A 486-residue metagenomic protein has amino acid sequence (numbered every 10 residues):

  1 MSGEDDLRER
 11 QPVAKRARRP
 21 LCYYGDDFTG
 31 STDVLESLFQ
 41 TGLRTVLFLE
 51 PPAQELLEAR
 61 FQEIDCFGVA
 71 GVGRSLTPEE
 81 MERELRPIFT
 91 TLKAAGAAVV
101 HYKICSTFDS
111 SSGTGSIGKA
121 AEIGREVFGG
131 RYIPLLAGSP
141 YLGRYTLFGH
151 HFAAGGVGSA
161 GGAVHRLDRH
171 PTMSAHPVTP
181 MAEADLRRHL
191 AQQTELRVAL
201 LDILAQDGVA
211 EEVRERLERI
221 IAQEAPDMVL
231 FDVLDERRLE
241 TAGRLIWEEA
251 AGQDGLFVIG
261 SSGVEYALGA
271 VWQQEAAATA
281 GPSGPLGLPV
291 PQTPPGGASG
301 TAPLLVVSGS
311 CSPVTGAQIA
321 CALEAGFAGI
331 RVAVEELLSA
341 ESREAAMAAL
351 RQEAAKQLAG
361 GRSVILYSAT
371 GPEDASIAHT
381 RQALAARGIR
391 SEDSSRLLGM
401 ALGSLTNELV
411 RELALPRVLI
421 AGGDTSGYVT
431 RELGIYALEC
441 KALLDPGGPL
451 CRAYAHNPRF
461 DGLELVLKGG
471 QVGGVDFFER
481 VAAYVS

Functional and structural regions predicted by a protein language model:
S2-D5, R18-P20, D65, T77-M81 (+3 more regions): Cap/lid and interdomain-hinge subdomains that line or gate substrate/regulatory clefts in soluble alpha/beta enzymes
S2-Q62, R83-E84, G138-Y141: N-terminal basic/disordered segments at the start of proteins
Y23-G25, V46-L49, V100-I104, G130-A137 (+8 more regions): General beta-strand structural signal in soluble alpha/beta enzymes
D33-E36, S112-S116, R144-A154, E212-V213 (+6 more regions): Short acidic, glycine/serine/threonine-rich loops at helix termini
Q62-G73, R362, C451-S486: A structural-propensity feature for long, helix-poor, extended segments
F152-A354, G360: Conserved, well-structured core segments that form the ligand-binding/active-site neighborhood of functional domains
A354-A421: C-terminal structural cap/anchor segments
L415-G473: Conserved, well-ordered active-site substructure
